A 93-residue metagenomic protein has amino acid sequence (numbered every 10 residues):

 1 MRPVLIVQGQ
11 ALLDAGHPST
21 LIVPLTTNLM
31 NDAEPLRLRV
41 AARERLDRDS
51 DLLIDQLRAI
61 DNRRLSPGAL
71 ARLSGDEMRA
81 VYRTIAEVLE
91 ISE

Functional and structural regions predicted by a protein language model:
M1-A42: Compact nucleic-acid interaction/catalytic patches
A42-E93: C-terminal terminal-subdomain/extension
